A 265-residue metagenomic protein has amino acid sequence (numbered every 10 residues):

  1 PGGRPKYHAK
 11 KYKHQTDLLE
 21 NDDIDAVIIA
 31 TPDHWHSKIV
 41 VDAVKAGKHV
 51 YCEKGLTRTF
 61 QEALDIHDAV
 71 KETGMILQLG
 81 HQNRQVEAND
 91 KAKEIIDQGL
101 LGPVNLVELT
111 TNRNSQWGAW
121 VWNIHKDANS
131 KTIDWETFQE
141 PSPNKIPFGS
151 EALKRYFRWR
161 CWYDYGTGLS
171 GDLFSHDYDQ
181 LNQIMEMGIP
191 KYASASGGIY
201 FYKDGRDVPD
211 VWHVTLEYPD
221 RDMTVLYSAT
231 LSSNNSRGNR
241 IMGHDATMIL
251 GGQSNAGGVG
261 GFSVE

Functional and structural regions predicted by a protein language model:
P1-C52, Q61-I76: N-terminal glycine-/serine-/threonine-rich beta1-alpha1-beta2 phosphate-ribose binding loop of Rossmann-like
P1-K6, N83-V86, I96, L181: N-terminal Rossmann-like dinucleotide-binding module
K6-H8, D23, L100-P103, I189: Short loop/turn motifs at secondary-structure junctions
I39, E62-A63, A88, D177-Q180: Alpha-helical packing segments of well-folded alpha/beta enzyme cores
H49, G80, T167-S170: The substrate-binding groove and active-site-proximal loops of carbohydrate-active enzymes, especially glycoside
K54-L56, G80-N83, T111: Short strand-turn motif at the edge of the Rossmann-like AdoMet-binding core
L64-Q82, A92, L100-V107: Rossmann-fold dehydrogenase core element
D90-K91, P103, E108-N112, W117-E265: Contiguous beta-strand/loop segments that form the cofactor/metal-binding neighborhood of enzyme cores
